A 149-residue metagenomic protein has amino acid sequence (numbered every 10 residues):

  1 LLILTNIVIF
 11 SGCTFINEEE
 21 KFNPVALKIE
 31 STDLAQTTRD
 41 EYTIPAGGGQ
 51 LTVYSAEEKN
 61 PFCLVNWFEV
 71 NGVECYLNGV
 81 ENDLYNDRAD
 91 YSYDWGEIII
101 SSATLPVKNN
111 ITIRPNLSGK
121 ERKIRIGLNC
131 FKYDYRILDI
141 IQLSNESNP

Functional and structural regions predicted by a protein language model:
L1-I9: Sec-dependent N-terminal signal peptides
V8-A35: Bacterial Sec-dependent N-terminal signal peptides
P24-A26, N109, K132-P149: C-terminal edge beta-strand
A26, D33-A35, A46-N110: Surface-exposed binding patches on compact interaction domains or structured appendages
R39-E41, G48-T52, K108-N110, K123 (+1 more regions): Intrinsic-disorder/low-complexity, polar/charged segments enriched in Ser/Thr/Lys/Arg/Asp/Glu/Gln
E41-T43, T52-Y54, L128, I140-N145: Short, surface-exposed linear motifs at loops/turns and structural transition points
N110-G119: Short, solvent-exposed, Trp/other aromatic-anchored flexible loops in extracytoplasmic proteins
S118-K132: A short beta-strand micro-motif common to beta-rich folds, especially ectodomain repeats
